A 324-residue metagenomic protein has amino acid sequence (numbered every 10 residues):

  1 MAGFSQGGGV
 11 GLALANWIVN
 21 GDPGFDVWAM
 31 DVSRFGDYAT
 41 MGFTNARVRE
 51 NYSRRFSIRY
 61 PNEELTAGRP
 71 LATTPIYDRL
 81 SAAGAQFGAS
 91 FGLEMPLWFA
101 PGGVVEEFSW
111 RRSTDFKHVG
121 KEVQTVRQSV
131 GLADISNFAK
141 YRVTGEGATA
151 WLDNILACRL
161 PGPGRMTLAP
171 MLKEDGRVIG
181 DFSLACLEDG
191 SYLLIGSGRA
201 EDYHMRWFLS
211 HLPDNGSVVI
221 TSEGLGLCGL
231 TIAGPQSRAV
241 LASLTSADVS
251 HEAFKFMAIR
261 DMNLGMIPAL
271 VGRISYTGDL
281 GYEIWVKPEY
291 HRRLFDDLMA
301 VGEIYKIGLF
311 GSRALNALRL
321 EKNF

Functional and structural regions predicted by a protein language model:
M1-G7, Y276-T277: Glycine-rich phosphate/pyrophosphate-binding beta-alpha loops
Q6-V27: Internal hydrophobic alpha-helix adjacent to the cofactor/substrate pocket in enzyme cavities
F25-F324: Glycine/proline-enriched, intrinsically flexible loops and inter-domain linkers
